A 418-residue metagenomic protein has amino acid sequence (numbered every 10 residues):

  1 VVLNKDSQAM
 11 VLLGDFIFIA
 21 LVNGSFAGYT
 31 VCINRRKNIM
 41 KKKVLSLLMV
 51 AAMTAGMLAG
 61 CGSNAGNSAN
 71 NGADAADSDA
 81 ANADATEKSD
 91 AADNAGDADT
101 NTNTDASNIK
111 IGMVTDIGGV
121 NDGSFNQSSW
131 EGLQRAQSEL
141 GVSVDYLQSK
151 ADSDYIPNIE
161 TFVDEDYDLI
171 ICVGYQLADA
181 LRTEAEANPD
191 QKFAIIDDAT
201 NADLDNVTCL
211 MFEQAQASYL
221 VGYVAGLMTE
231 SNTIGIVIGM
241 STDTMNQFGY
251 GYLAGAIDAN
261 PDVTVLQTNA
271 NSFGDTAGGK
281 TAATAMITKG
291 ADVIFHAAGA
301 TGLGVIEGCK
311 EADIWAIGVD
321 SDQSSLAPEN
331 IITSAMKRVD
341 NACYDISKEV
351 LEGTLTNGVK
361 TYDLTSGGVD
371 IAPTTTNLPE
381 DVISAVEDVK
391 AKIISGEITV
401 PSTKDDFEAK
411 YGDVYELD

Functional and structural regions predicted by a protein language model:
L3-I39: Short, Lys/Arg-enriched N-terminal segments with co-localized hydrophobic residues within the first ~10-30 amino acids
M10-L13, S46, A92-D93: Composition-driven detection of intrinsically disordered, low-complexity segments
M10-V11, G28-N34, A55, E87 (+1 more regions): N-terminal compositionally biased, intrinsically disordered segments and leader/signal-like regions
N38-L48: Bacterial N-terminal signal peptides that target proteins for export
V50-A52: Repetitive helical segments and hydrophobic/amphipathic motifs
G56-G60: C-terminal motif of bacterial Sec signal peptides marking the signal peptidase cleavage site
C61-S63, N67-D418: A residue-level marker of the well-folded mature domains of exported/periplasmic proteins
